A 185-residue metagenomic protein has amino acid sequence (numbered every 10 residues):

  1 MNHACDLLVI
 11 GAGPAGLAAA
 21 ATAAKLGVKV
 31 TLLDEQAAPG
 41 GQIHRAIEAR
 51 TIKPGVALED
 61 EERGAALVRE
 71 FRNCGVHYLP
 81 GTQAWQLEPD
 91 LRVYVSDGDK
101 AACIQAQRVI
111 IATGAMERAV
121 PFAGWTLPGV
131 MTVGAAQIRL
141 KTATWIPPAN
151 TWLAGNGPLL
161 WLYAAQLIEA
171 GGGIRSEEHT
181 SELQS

Functional and structural regions predicted by a protein language model:
M1-I10, R63-N150: FAD-binding core/adjacent interface of flavoenzyme oxidoreductases
A4, I10-L32, M116-E178: Rossmann-like dinucleotide/flavin-binding elements
G13, L26, T82-L87, S181: Hydrophobic/basic alpha-helical segments enriched in Actinobacteria
Q36-E59, E117-G129: Conserved N-terminal glycine-rich FAD pyrophosphate-binding loop of Rossmann-like flavoproteins
I47, G114, L183: Flexible loop residues that form catalytic and substrate-binding hotspots at small-molecule/glycan-binding clefts
T51-R69, L159, S181: Short beta-strand to alpha-helix junction loop
E178-S185: Conserved small/polar residues in nucleotide/adenosyl-binding loops
